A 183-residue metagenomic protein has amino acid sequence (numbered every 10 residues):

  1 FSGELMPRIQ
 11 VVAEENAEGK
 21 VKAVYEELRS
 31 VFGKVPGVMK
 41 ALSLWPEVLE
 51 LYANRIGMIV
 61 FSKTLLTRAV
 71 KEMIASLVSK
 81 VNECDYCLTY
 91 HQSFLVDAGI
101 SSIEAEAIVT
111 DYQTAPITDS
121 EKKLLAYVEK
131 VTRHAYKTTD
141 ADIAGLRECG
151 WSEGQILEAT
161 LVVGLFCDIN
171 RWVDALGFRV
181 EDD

Functional and structural regions predicted by a protein language model:
F1-D183: Hydrophobic alpha-helical segments
